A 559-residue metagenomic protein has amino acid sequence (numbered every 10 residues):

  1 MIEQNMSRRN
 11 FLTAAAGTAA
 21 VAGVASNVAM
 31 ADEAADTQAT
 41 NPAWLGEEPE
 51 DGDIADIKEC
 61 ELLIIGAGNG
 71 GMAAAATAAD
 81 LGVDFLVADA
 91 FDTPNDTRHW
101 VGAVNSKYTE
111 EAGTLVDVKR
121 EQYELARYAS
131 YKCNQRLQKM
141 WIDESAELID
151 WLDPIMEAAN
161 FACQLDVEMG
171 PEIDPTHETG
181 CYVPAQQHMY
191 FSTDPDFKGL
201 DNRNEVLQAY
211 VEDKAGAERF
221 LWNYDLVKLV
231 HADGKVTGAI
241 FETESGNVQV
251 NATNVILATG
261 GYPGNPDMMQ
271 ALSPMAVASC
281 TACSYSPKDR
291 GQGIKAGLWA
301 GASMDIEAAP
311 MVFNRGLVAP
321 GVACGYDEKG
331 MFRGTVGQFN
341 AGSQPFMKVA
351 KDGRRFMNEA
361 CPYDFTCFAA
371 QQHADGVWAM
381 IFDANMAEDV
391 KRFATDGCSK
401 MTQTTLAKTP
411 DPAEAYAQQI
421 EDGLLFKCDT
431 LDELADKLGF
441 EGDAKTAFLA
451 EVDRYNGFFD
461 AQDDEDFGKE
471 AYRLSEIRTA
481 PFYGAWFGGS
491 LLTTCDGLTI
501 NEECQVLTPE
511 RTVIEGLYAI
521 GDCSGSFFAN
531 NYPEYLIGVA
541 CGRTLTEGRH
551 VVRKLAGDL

Functional and structural regions predicted by a protein language model:
M1-A19: N-terminal secretory signal peptides and thylakoid transit peptides that target proteins across membranes
I54-G68: Beta1/beta-strand and adjacent pyrophosphate-binding region of the FAD-binding site in flavoprotein oxidoreductases
K58-C60, S245-N254: Core beta-strand elements of the Rossmann-like FAD/NAD(P) dinucleotide-binding domain in flavoenzyme oxidoreductases
D80-R98: Glycine-rich FAD pyrophosphate-binding loop
I142-G246, P266-D267, L317, Y326 (+1 more regions): Conserved redox-cofactor binding core of oxidoreductases
K228, T446-N531: A glycine-rich dinucleotide-binding beta-alpha-beta segment and adjacent secondary-structure elements that constitute
V250-G321, Y535-I537, C541-H550: Glycine-rich loop(s) and the adjacent beta-strand/alpha-helix scaffold that form part
I294-A296, A300-F440: An anion/pyrophosphate-binding glycine-rich loop and adjacent beta-alpha core in soluble alpha-beta enzymes
